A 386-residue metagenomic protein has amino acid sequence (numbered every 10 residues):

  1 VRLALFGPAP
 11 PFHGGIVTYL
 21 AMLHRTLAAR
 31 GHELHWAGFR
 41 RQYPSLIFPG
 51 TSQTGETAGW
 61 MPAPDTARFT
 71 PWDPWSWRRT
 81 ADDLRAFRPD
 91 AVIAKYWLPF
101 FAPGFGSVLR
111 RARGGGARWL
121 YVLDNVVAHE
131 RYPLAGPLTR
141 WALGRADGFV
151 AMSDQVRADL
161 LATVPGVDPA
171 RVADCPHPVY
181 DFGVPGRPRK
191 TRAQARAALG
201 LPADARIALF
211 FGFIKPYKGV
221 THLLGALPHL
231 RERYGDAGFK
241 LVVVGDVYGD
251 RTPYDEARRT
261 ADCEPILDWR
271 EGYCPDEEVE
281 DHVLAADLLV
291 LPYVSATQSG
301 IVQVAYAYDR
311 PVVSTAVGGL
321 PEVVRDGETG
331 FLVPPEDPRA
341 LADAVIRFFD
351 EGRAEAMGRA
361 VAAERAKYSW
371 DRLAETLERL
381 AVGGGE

Functional and structural regions predicted by a protein language model:
G7-H13, V17, H24-A86, F100 (+2 more regions): N-terminal strand-loop element at the rim of the active site of nucleotide-sugar-dependent glycosyltransferases
F39-Y43, K240-D255, G272: Glycosyltransferase donor-sugar binding loop
G144-R187: Donor nucleotide-sugar binding/catalytic pocket of nucleotide-sugar-dependent glycosyltransferases
Q194-A197, R353-K367: A short, well-ordered alpha-helix in the C-terminal region of glycosyltransferases
P202-K218, L224-L227, L241-V242: Conserved donor-binding/catalytic core segment of Leloir-type glycosyltransferases
Y254-D281: Nucleotide-activated donor-binding/catalytic signature segment of Leloir-type glycosyltransferases, i.e., the conserved
D281-T297, A307-R310: Acidic donor-binding loop of glycosyltransferase active sites
D326-G327, F331-P338, I346-G352: Conserved acidic donor-binding segment of nucleotide-sugar-dependent glycosyltransferases
